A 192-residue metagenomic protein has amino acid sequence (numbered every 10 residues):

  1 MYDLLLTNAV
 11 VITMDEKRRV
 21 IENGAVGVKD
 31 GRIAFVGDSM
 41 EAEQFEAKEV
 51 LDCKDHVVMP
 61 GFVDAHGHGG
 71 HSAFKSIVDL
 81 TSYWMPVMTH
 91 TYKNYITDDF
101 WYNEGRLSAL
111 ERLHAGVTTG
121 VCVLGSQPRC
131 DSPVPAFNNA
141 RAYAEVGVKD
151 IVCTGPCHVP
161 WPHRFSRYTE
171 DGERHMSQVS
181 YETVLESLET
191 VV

Functional and structural regions predicted by a protein language model:
Y2-L4, V11-M59: Histidine-rich, glycine-flanked metal-binding segment
Y2-T7, E43-Y83, V87, R106 (+3 more regions): Replace "His-x-His-based motif
G67, L124, V152-P156: A cross-domain feature marking catalytic cores of carbohydrate-active enzymes and several ubiquitous metabolic/repair
A73-W101, V159-Y181: Active-site gating loops and adjacent loop-to-helix segments of metal-dependent hydrolytic enzymes
F100-A109: Short, acidic/polar
V123-C130: Conserved short loop/turn motifs at secondary-structure junctions
V134-V192: Metal-coordinating catalytic core of metallo-dependent amide/deamination hydrolases
